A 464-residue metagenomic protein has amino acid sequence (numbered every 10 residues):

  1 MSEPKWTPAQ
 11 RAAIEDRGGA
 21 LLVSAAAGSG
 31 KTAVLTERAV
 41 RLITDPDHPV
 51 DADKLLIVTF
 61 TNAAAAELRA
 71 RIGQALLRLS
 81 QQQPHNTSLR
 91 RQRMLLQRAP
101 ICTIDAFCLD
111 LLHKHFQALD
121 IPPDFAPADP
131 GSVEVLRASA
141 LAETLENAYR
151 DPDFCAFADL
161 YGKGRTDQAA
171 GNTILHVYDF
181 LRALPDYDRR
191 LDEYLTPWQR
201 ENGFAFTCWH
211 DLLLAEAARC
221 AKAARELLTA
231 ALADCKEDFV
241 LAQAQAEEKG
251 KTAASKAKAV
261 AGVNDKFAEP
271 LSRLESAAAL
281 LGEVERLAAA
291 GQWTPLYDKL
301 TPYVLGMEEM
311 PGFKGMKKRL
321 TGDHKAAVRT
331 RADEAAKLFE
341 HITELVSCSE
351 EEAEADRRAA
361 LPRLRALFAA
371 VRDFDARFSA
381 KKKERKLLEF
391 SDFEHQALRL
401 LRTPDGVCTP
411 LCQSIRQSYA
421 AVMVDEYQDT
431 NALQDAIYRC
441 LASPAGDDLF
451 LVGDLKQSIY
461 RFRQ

Functional and structural regions predicted by a protein language model:
K5-A9, I14-E15, A20-S24, T32-V34 (+8 more regions): Conserved helicase NTPase motor core
A26, K54, G171-L388, T403 (+1 more regions): Conserved ATP-driven helicase/translocase motor core recognized via long, highly charged RecA-like/P-loop NTPase domain
V34-V50: Walker A/P-loop NTP-binding motif
V40-T44, L56-T59, R69-G73: Conserved P-loop/Walker A NTP-binding site and adjacent catalytic elements of P-loop NTPases
A63-L96, A118: Conserved helix-turn-beta segment of the N-terminal RecA-like "Helicase ATP-binding" lobe in SF1/SF2 helicases
A64-L68, C108-L111, L119, S458-R461: Switch/connector loops and helix/strand junctions flanking conserved nucleotide-binding motifs in nucleotide-processing
R93-P100, A118-R189, D323-R329, D333 (+2 more regions): ATP-hydrolysis module of ASCE/P-loop NTPase motor domains, specifically the Walker B Asp-Glu catalytic pair
T103: Cell wall/extracellular polymer interaction/catalysis modules
